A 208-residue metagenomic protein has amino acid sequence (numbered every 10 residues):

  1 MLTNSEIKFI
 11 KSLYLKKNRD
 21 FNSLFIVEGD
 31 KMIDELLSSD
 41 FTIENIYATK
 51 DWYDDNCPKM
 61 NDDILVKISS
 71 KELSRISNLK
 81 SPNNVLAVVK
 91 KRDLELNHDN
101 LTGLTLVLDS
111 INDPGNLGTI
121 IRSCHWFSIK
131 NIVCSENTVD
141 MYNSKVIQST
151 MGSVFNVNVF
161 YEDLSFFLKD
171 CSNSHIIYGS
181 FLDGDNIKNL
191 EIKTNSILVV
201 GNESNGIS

Functional and structural regions predicted by a protein language model:
M1-Y53, T138-V139: Boundary-proximal intrinsically disordered activation/regulatory segments immediately upstream of a helical core
F21-L24, T42-N45, D63-I64, K130-I132 (+3 more regions): Short active-site oxyanion
D30-K31, T49-D54, L164, L182-G184 (+1 more regions): Short, polar loop motifs at secondary-structure junctions
S38, H98-G184: RNA substrate-binding interface of SAM-dependent RNA methyltransferases
D55-N56, D140-V146, G206-S208: Short, glycine/polar-rich helix-capping loops at beta-to-alpha or helix-loop-helix junctions that flank or form
K59-I68, G103, I192-I197: Active-site regions of enzymes building and remodeling cell-envelope glycoconjugates
L65-K90: Glycine/small-residue-rich loop that forms an oxyanion/phosphate-binding "nest" at active or ligand-binding sites
G179-S208: Active-site/ligand-binding-proximal alpha/beta "capping" segment
